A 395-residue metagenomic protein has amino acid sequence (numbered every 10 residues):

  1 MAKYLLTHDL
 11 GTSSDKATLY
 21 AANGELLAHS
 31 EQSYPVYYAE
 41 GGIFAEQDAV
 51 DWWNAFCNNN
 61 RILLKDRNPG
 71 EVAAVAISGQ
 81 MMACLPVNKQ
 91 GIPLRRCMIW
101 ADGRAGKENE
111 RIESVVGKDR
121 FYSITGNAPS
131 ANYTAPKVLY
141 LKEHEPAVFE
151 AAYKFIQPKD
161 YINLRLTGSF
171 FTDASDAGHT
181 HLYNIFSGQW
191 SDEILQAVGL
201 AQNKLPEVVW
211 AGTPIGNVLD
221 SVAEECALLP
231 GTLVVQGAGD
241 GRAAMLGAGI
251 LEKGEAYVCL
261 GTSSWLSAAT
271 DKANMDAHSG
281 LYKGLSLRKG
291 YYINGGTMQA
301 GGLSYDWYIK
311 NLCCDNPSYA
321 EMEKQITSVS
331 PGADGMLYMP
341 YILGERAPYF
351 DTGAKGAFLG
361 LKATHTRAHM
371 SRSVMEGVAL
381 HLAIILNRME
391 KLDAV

Functional and structural regions predicted by a protein language model:
M1-R95, S123, A151, A223-E224 (+1 more regions): N-terminal glycine/serine-rich phosphate-binding loop of ATP-dependent small-molecule kinases, especially carbohydrate
L6-T7, L19, G106, E113-G126 (+4 more regions): Active-site core segments that coordinate phosphate-bearing ligands/cofactors across diverse enzyme families
G24, D48, V75, D102 (+3 more regions): Residue-level signal for inorganic ion chemistry
I43-A45, K118-A128, K204: Short glycine/proline- and acidic residue-enriched helix-loop micro-motifs that form flexible lids or anion-recognition
F44, W52-W53, W100, Y140 (+2 more regions): Signature tryptophan residues that serve as conserved aromatic anchors
R61-W100, A128-T134, N163-N184, E207-W210 (+1 more regions): Short beta-strand-loop/turn "lid" adjacent to the catalytic site in phosphate-handling enzymes
N68-E71, K204, A379, V395: Short loop/turn motifs at secondary-structure junctions
V198-W210: A conserved helix-loop-beta module that forms one wall/lid of the active-site cleft in ATP-utilizing catalytic domains
